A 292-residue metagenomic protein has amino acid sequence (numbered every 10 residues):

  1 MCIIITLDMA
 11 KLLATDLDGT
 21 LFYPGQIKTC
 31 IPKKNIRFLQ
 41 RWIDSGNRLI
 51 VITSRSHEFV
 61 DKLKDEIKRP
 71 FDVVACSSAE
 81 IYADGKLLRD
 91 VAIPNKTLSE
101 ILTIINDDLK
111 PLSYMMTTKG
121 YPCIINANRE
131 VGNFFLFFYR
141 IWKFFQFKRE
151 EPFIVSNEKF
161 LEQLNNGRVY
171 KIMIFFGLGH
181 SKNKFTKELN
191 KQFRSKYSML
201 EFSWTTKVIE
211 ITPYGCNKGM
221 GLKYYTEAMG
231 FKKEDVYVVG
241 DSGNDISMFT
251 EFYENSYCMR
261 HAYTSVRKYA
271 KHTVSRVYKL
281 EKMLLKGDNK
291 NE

Functional and structural regions predicted by a protein language model:
M1-L17, K34-R37: Non-catalytic pre-domain segments flanking phosphatase-related domains
D8-A10, G46, P70, P111 (+2 more regions): A general structural motif
D8-L12, L21, P32, V208-E292: Mg2+-dependent phosphoryl-transfer enzymes with acidic/Ser/Thr/Gly-rich catalytic loops
A10-C30, L88-D90, I172-M173: Metal-dependent phosphoesterase signature
C30-F137: Active-site phosphate-binding/coordination module
V60-K64, L189, F249, V266: Hydrophobic packing residues within well-ordered alpha-helices of enzyme cores
T118-Y237, M248-T250: Conserved acidic, metal-coordinating active-site core of Asp-based, Mg2+-dependent phosphoryl-transfer enzymes
